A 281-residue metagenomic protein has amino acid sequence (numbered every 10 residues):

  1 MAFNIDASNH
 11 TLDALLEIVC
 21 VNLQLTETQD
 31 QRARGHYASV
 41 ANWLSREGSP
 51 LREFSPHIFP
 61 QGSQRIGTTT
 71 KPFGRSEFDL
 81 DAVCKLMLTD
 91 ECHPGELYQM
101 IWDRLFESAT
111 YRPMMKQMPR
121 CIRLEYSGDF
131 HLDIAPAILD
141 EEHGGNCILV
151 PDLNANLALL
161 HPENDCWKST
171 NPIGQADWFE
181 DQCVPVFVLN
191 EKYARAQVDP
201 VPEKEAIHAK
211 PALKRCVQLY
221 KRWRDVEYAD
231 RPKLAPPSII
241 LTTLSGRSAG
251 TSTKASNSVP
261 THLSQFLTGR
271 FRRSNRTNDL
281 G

Functional and structural regions predicted by a protein language model:
M1-E77, T89-E96, C121-L124: N-terminal regions immediately upstream of nucleotidyltransferase
L16, S76-K85, K192-E203, K221 (+1 more regions): Glycine-rich, often proline-containing surface loops adjacent to acidic residues and nearby aromatics that form
L44-G48, I66, Y98-N156: Conserved catalytic core of two-metal-ion nucleotidyltransferases
P50-R52, H57, G95-D103, P200-A209 (+2 more regions): Short N-terminal edge-element motif at the start of the domain
T70, A135-I207: Extended, alpha-helix-rich binding/interface surfaces that flank or overlap catalytic cores and mediate recognition
P72-G74, K85-D90, W102, E142: Extracellular/secreted glycoprotein ectodomains characterized by long, lumenal stretches of O-glycosylated
C84-L88, A249-S252: Short beta-strand-to-loop capping motifs
K204-G281: Conserved nucleotidyltransferase catalytic core and NTase-mimicking acidic/glycine-rich helix/loop elements in nucleic
